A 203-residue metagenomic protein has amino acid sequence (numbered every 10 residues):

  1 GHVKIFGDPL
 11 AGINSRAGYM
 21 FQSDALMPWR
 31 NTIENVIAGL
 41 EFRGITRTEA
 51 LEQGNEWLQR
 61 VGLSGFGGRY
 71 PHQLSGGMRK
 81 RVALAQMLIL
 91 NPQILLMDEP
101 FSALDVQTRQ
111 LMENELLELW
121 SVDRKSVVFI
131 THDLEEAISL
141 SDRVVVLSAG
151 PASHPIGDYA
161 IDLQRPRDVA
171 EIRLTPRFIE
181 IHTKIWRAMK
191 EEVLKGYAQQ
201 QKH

Functional and structural regions predicted by a protein language model:
G1-I13: Conserved ABC transporter NBD signature motif
I13, I33, Q59, G67-Y70: Signature (C-motif/LSGGQ) region and adjacent switch/coupling loops of ABC-type ATPase nucleotide-binding domains
R30-I37, I138: Short coil-to-helix segment of the ABC ATPase nucleotide-binding domain corresponding to the Q-loop/switch region
I37, E41, T48-F66, E118: Conserved ABC ATPase "signature" region
R69-H72, L90: Conserved signature/switch motifs of ABC ATPase nucleotide-binding domains
L95-D98: Catalytic Walker B motif of ABC-type/P-loop ATPase nucleotide-binding domains
R124-I130: Conserved H-loop
